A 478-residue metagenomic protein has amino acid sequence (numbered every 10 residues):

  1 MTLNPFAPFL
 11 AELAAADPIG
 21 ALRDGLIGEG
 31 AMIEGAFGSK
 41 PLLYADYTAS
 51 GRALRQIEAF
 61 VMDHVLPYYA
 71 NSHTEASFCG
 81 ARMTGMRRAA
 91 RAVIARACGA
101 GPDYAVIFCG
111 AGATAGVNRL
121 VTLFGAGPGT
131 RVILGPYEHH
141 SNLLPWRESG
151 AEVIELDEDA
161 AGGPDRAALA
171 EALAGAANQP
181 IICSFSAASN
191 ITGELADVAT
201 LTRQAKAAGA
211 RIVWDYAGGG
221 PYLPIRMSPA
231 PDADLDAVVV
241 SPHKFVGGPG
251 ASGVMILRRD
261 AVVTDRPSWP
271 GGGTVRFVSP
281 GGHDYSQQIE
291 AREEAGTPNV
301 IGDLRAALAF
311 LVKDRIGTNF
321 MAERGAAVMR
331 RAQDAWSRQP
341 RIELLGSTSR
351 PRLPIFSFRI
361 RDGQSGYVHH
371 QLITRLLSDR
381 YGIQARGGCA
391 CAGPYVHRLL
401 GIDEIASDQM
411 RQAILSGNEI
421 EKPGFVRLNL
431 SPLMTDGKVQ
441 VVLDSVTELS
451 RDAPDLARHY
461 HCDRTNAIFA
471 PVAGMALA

Functional and structural regions predicted by a protein language model:
M1-A478: Pyridoxal 5′-phosphate
